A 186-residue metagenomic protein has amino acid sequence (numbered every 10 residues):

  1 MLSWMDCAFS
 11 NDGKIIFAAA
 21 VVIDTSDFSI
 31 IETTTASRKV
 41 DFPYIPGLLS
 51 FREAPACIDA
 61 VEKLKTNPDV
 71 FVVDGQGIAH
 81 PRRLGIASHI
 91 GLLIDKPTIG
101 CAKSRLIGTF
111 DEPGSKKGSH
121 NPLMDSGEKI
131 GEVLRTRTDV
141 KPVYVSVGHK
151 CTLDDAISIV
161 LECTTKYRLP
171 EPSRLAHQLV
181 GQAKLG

Functional and structural regions predicted by a protein language model:
M1-M5, A54, D59-V61, K65 (+2 more regions): C-terminal binding/interaction regions
C7-G13: Short acidic, Gly/Ser-rich segments with clustered Asp/Glu that frequently serve as metal-coordination loops in enzyme
D12, A79-R82, L106-F110: Short, well-ordered, mixed-charge alpha-helical segments that flank or form enzyme active sites
G13-N67: A glycine-rich, hydrophobic loop/mini-helix early in the fold
A18-A19, G85-S88, P113-G114: Short, glycine/charged-enriched secondary-structure capping and boundary segments
Y44-G47, D74, H80-P81, V140-V147: Flexible, glycine/proline-enriched loop segments at strand-loop-helix junctions that form or flank small-ligand binding
I58-I90, I94-K96: Catalytic-site beta-strand/loop segments enriched in glycine and acidic/polar residues
P97-A102: Short hydrophobic alpha-helical runs that function as membrane-insertion/retention elements
